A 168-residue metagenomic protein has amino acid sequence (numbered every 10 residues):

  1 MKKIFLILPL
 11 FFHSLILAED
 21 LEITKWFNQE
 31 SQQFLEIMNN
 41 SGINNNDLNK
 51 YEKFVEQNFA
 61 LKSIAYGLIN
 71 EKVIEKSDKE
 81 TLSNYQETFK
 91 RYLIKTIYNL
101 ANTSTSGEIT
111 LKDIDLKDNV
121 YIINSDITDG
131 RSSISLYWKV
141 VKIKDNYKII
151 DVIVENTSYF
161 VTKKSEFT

Functional and structural regions predicted by a protein language model:
I4-H13: Sec-dependent N-terminal signal peptides
S14-E19: Sec/Tat signal peptide C-region and signal peptidase I cleavage site
L21-L100: Early exported N-terminus immediately downstream of N-terminal targeting peptides
K95-I134: Surface-exposed, charged secondary-structure patches
S133-V161: Short beta-strand edge/turn micro-motifs at domain boundaries
T162-T168: Non-transmembrane domains of secretory- and envelope-associated proteins
